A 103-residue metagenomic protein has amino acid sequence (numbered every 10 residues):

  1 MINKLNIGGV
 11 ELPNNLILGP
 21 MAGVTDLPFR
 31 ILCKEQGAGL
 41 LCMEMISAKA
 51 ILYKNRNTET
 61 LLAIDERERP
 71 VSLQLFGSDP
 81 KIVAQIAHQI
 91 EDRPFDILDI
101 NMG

Functional and structural regions predicted by a protein language model:
M1-N6, M21-D96: Glycine-rich, positively charged N-terminal anion/phosphate-binding segment
E11-L16, R69-S72: Short beta-strand/loop segments at the ligand-binding rim of alpha/beta enzyme cores
